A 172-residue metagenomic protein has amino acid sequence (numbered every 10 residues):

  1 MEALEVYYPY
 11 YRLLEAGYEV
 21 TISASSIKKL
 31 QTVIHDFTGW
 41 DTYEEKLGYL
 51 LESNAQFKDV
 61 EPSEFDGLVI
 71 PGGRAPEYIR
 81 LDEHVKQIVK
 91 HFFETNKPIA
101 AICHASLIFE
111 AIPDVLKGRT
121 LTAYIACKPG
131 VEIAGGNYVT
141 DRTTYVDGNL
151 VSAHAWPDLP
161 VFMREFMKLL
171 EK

Functional and structural regions predicted by a protein language model:
M1-T95, L107-T120, K128-K172: Extended, subdomain-level signal for the structured scaffold at the beginning of enzyme domains
I102-A105: Short, thiol/selenol-centered motifs that function as redox-active sites or metal-ligating centers
A123: Short, basic/aromatic beta-hairpin or loop at an interaction surface
